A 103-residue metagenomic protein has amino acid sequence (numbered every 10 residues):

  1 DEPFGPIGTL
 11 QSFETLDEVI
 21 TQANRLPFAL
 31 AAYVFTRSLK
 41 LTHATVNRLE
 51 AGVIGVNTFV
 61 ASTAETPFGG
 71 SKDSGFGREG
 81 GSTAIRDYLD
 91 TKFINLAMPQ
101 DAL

Functional and structural regions predicted by a protein language model:
D1-L103: Conserved C-terminal structural/oligomerization subdomain of aldehyde/semialdehyde dehydrogenase
